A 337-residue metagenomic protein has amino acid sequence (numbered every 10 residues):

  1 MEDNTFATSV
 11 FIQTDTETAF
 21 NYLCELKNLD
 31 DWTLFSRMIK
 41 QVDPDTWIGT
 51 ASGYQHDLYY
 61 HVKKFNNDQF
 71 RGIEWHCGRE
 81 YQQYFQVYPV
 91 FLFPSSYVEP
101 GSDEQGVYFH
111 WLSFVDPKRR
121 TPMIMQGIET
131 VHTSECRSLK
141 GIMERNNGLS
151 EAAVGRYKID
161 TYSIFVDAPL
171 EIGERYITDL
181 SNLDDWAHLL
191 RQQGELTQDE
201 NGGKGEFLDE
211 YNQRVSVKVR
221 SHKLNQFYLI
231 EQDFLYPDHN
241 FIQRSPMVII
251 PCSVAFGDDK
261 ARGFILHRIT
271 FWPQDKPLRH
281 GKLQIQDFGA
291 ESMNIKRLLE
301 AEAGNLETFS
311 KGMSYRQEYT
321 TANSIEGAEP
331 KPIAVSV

Functional and structural regions predicted by a protein language model:
M1-D43, G141-Q198, G327-E329, V335-V337: Hydrophobic ligand-binding cavity/cleft-lining segments
D3, G53-Q55, E80-Q82, E210-N212 (+1 more regions): Glycine-centered tight beta-turn/hairpin loop motif at sheet-sheet or coil-to-beta transitions
T18-L23, L29, W47, V62 (+9 more regions): Hydrophobic pocket/interface hotspot
Q41-G49, N66-H76, Q198-E206, K223-E231: Short, hydrophobic/aromatic-rich segments at coil-to-beta transitions
Q55-K63, V215-R220: Central antiparallel beta-sheet cores of small beta-barrel/beta-sandwich binding domains
H76-G141, N146, E231-A301, L306-T308 (+1 more regions): Beta-strand/loop substructures that line and gate deep hydrophobic ligand-binding cavities in soluble
A153-V154, E195, V217-S221, D238-F241 (+1 more regions): Charge-rich (especially acidic), low-complexity segments
H188-E195, E206-R220, L224-Q226, E231-F241 (+2 more regions): Structured core of small recognition/catalytic domains
